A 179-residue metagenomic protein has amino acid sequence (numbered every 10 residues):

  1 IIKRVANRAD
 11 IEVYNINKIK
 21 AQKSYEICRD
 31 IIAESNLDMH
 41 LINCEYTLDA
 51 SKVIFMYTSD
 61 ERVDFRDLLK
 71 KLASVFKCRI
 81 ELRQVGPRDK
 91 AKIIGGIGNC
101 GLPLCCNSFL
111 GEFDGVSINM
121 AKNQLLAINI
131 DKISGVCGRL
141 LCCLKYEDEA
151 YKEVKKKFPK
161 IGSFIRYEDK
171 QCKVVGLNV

Functional and structural regions predicted by a protein language model:
I1-A121, L125-A127: Acidic-enriched and Gly/Ser
G96, C100-Y167, C172-V175: Conserved glycine-centered short motifs in functionally critical loops
N178-V179: Basic/aromatic-rich interaction segments and small domains that mediate binding to polyanionic partners
